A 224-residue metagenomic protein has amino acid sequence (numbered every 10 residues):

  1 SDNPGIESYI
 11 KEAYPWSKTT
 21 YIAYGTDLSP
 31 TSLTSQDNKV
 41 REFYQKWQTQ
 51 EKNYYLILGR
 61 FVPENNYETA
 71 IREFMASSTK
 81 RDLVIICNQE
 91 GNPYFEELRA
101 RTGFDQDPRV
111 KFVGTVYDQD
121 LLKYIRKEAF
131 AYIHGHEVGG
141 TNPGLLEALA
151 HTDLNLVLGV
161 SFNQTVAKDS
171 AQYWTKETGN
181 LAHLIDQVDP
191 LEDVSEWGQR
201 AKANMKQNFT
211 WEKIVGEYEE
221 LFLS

Functional and structural regions predicted by a protein language model:
S1-R41, T49-K52: Donor nucleotide-sugar binding/catalytic pocket of nucleotide-sugar-dependent glycosyltransferases
T26-D27, L58, D82-E97, K111-T115: Glycosyltransferase donor-sugar binding loop
F43-N65, I71-S78, V84: Conserved donor-binding/catalytic core segment of Leloir-type glycosyltransferases
V110-I125: Conserved active-site histidine-acidic residue motif and adjacent donor-binding/catalytic loop of glycosyltransferases
K123, P143-A150, S161-T165: Short alpha-helical segment that forms part of, or immediately flanks, the ligand-binding pocket in carbohydrate-active
Y124-G140, D153-L154: Acidic donor-binding loop of glycosyltransferase active sites
A171-G179, D186-E192: Conserved acidic donor-binding segment of nucleotide-sugar-dependent glycosyltransferases
E192-L223: A charged, aromatic-enriched C-terminal amphipathic alpha-helix characteristic of glycosyltransferases across folds
